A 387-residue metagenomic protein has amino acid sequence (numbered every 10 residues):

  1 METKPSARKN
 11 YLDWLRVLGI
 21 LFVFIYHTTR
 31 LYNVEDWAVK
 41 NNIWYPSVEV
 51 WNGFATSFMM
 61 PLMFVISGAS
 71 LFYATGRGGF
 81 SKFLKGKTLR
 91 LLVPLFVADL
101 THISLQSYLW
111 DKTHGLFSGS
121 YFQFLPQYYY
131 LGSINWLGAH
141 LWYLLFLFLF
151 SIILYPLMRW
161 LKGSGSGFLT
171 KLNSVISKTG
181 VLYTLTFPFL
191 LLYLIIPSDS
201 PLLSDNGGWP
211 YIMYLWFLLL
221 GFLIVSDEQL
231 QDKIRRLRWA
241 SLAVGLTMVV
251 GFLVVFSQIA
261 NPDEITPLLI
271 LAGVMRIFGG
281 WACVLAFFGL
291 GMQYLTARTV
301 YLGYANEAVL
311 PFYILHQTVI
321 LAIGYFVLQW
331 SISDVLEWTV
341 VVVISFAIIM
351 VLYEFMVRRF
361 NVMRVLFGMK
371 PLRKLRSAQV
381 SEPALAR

Functional and structural regions predicted by a protein language model:
M1-L194, S198, L202-L203, G303 (+1 more regions): Membrane-cytosol interface segments of multi-pass membrane proteins, especially ER/Golgi lipid-handling enzymes
E2, A7-G19, K85, L89 (+5 more regions): Functional transmembrane helices that form membrane-embedded active or gating regions
F22-I25, F64, F217, I224 (+3 more regions): Hydrophobic residues within membrane-embedded alpha-helical segments of Major Facilitator Superfamily
A55-M63, L141-I152, G208-L219, V274-A282 (+2 more regions): Membrane-embedded alpha-helical segments of multi-pass membrane proteins, especially the transmembrane helices
S67-L71, L149, I153-L157, F217-L230 (+4 more regions): Transmembrane alpha-helical segments
T75, K112, I224-V225, I234 (+1 more regions): Hydrophobic residues in alpha-helical segments
A98, G245-R358: Alpha-helical transmembrane segments of multi-pass integral membrane proteins
L157-I265: Aromatic-enriched alpha-helical transmembrane segments of multi-pass intramembrane proteins
